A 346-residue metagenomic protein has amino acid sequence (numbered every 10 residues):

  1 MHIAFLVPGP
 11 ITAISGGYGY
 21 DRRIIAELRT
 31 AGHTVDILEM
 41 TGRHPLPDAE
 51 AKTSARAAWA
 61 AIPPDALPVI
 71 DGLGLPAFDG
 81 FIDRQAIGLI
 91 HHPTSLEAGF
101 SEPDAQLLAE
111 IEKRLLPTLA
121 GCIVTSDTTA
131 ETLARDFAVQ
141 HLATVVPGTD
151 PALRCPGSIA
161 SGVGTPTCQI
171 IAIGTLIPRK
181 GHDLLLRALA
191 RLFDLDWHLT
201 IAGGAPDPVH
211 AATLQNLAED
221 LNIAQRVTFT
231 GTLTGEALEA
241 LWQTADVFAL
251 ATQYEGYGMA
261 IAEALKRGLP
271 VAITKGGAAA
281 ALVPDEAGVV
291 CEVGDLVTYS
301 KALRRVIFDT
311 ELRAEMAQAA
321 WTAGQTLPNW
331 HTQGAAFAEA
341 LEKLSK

Functional and structural regions predicted by a protein language model:
D104-C122: Membrane-proximal helix-turn-helix segments that form the acceptor-binding/catalytic region of lipid-linked
A130-T149: Helix-loop-beta element that forms the nucleotide-linked donor phosphate-binding surface in glycosyltransferases
G162-K180, L186-R191, T200: Conserved donor-binding/catalytic core segment of Leloir-type glycosyltransferases
H198-Q215, G231: Glycosyltransferase donor-sugar binding loop
T232-L233, A240-A245: Short alpha-helical donor nucleotide-sugar binding micro-motif in glycosyltransferases
Q253: Aromatic "clamp/platform" in nucleotide-sugar-dependent glycosyltransferases that forms part of the donor/acceptor
I261, P270-I273: Short hydrophobic beta-strand element within catalytic cores of glycosyltransferases and related nucleotide-activated
D285, V289-V297, R305-E311: Conserved acidic donor-binding segment of nucleotide-sugar-dependent glycosyltransferases
